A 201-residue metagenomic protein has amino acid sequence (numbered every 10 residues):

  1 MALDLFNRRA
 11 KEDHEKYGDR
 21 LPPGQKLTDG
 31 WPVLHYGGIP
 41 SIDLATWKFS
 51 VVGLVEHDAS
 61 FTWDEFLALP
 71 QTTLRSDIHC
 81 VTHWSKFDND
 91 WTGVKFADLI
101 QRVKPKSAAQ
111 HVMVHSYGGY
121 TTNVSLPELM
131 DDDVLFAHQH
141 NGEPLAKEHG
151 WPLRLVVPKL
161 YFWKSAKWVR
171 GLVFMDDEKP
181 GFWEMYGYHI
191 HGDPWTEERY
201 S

Functional and structural regions predicted by a protein language model:
A2-S201: Structured, non-membrane catalytic/scaffold regions adjacent to prosthetic-group chemistry
